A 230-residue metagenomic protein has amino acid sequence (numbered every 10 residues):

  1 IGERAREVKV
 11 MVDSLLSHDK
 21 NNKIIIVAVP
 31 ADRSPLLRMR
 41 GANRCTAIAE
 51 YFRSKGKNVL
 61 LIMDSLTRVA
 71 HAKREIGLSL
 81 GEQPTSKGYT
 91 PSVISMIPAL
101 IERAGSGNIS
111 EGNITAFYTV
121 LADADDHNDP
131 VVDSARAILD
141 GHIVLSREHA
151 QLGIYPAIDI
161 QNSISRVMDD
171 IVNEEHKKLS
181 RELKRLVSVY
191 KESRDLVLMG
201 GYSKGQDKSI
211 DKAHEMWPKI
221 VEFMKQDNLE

Functional and structural regions predicted by a protein language model:
I1-E230: P-loop NTPase catalytic core
